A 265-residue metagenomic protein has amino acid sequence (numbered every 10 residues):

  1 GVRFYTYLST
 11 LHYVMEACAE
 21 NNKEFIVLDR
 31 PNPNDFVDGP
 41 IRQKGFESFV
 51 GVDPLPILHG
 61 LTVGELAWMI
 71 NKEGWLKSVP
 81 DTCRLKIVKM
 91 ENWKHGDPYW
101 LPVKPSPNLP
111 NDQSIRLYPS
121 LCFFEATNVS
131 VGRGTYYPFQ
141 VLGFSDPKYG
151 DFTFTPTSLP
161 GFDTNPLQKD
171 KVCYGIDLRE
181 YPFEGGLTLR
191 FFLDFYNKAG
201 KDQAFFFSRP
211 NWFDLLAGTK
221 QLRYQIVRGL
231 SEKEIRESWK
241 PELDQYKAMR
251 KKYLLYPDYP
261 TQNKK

Functional and structural regions predicted by a protein language model:
G1-T10: Glycine/threonine-rich flexible loop motifs
E20-E24: A short helix->loop->beta-strand "cap" motif at the edges of active sites that frequently abuts
I26-E47: Glycine-rich, charge-decorated loop segments at or immediately adjacent to ligand/cofactor-binding or catalytic sites
L28-P31, M90-E91, F144, Y181: Active-site-proximal beta-strand/loop segments in catalytic clefts of secreted hydrolases
E47-S120: Conserved anion/nucleotide-ligand pocket segment
E91-K169: Glycine-rich, aromatic-lined ligand/substrate-binding cores of catalytic and carbohydrate-binding domains
T135-K240: Conserved functional hotspot residues or short segments at active or partner-binding sites across diverse domains
I226-K265: C-terminal regions of mature proteins
